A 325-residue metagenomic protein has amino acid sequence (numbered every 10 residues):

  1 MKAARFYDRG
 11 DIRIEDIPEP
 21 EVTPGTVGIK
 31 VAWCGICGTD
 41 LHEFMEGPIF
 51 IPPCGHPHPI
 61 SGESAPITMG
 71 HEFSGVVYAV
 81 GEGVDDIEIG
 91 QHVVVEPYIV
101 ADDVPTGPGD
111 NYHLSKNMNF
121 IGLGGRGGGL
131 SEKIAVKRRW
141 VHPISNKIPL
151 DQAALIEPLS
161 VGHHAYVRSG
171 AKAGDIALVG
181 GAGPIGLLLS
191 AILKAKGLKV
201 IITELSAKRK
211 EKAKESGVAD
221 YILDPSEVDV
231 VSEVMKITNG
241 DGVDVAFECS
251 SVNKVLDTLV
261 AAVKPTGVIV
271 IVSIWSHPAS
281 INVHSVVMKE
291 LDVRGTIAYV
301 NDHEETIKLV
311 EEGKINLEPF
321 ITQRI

Functional and structural regions predicted by a protein language model:
P20-C34, I49-D103, S145-K147: Glycine-rich beta-strand-centered segment in the early N-terminal region that forms part of a ligand/cofactor-binding
P59-P66, H71, I99-G180: NAD(P)H dinucleotide-binding glycine-rich loop of Rossmann-like/cofactor-binding domains, especially the beta1-alpha1
V161, I185, R209: Hydrophobic/small residue at the entry helix of a nucleotide-binding pocket
I176-A182, K194-T258: Adenosine-nucleotide cofactor-binding segment
V231-S232, K236, I274-Q323: C-terminal substrate-binding/catalytic core of Rossmann-like NAD(P)-dependent dehydrogenases/reductases
V263-K264: Helix-to-beta-strand junctions that scaffold the AdoMet/dcAdoMet cofactor pocket in Class I SAM-dependent enzymes
G267-V268: Glycine-centered, small-residue-biased loops immediately flanking beta-strands in adenine/cofactor-binding cores
